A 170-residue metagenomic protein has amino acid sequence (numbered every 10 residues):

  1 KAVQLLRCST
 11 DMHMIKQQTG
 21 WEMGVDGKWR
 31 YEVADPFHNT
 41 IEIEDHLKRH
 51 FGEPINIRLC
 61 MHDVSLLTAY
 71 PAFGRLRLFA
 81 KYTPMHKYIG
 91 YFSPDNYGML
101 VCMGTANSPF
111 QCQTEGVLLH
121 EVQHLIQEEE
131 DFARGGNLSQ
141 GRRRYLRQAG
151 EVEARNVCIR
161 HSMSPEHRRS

Functional and structural regions predicted by a protein language model:
K1-E42: N-terminal low-structure segments adjacent to metalloprotease catalytic domains across cellular compartments
G20, I55-I57, V64, L138-L146 (+1 more regions): Membrane-proximal envelope and lipid/glycan-remodeling enzymes
V33-A72: Zn2+-dependent metallopeptidase catalytic core
N39, E115, L119, L146 (+1 more regions): Hydrophobic (often cysteine-bearing) scaffold residues that line and stabilize catalytic clefts of nucleotide/cofactor
C60-E115, V122-E129: Active-site scaffold of zinc-dependent metalloenzymes
C112, E128-Q148: Post-HEXXH active-site segment of zinc metalloproteases
L125, E129, A133, R160-S164: Active-site catalytic microenvironments for nucleophilic, acid-base chemistry
R143-S170: Active-site or metal-binding loop neighborhoods of secreted/extracellular toxin and effector enzymes
